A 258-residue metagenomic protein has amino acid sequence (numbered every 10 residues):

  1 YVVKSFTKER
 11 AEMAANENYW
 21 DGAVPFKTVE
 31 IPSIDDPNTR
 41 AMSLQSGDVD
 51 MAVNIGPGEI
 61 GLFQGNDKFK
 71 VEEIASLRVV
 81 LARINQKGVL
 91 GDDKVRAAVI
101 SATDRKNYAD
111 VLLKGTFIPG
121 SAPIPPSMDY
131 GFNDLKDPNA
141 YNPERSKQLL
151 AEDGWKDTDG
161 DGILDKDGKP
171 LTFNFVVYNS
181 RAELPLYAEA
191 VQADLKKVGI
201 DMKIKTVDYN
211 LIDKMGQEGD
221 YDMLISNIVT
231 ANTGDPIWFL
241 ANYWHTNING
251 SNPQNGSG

Functional and structural regions predicted by a protein language model:
Y1-W20, P143, V177-V191: Bilobed "Venus flytrap"/periplasmic-binding protein-like clamshell domains and structurally analogous long
E9, N16-L62, E189, D201-K203 (+1 more regions): Ligand-site clamp/hinge motif
A14-Y19, S76-A98, A102, V111 (+2 more regions): A bilobed periplasmic-binding-protein/Venus flytrap-type ligand-binding module shared by bacterial periplasmic
A23-K27, D93, A140-N174: Immediate post-signal peptide segment of exported/extracytoplasmic ligand-binding proteins
G61-E73, G219-D220, D235-N255: Ligand-binding "clamshell"
A109, Q148, D201-I212, F239-G258: Extracytoplasmic/peripheral linker and loop segments enriched in polar/acidic and small residues with frequent Thr/Pro
P119-T158, N179-L186: Structural transition elements
K156-A231: Ligand/substrate-recognition segments at binding pockets and active sites
